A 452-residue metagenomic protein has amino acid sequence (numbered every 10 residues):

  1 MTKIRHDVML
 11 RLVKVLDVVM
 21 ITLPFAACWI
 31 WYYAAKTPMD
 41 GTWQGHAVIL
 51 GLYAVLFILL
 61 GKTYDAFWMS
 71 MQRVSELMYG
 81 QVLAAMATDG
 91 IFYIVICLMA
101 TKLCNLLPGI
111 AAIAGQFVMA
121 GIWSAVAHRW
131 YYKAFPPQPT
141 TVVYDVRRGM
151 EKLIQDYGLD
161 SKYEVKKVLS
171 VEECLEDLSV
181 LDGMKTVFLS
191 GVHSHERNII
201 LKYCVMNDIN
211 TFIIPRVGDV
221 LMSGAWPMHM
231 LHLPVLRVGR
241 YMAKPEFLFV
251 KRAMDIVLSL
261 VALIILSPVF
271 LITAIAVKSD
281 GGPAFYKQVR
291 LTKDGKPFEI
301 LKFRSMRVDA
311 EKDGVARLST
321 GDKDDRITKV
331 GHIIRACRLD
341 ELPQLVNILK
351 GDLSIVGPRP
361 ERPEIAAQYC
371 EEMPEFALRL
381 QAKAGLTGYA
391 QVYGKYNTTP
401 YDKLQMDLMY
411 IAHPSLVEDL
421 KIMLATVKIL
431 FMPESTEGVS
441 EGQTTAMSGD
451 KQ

Functional and structural regions predicted by a protein language model:
M1-M20, A125-I264, E437-Q452: N-terminal hydrophobic signal-anchor/signal peptide
M1-Y132, Q452: Signature of alpha-helical transmembrane segments in polytopic membrane proteins
Q81-A85, P137-L153, P283-M306: Membrane-cytosol interface motif
G218-D219, Y286-R326, T387-Q405: Short, glycine-rich, amphipathic interfacial segments at transmembrane boundaries or analogous
F247-A310, N347, L416, I422-Q452: A hydrophobic, helix-centered structural microdomain
T320-K383, I422-L430: A short, structured surface patch at a secondary-structure boundary
E375-Q452: C-terminal terminal-structure detector
